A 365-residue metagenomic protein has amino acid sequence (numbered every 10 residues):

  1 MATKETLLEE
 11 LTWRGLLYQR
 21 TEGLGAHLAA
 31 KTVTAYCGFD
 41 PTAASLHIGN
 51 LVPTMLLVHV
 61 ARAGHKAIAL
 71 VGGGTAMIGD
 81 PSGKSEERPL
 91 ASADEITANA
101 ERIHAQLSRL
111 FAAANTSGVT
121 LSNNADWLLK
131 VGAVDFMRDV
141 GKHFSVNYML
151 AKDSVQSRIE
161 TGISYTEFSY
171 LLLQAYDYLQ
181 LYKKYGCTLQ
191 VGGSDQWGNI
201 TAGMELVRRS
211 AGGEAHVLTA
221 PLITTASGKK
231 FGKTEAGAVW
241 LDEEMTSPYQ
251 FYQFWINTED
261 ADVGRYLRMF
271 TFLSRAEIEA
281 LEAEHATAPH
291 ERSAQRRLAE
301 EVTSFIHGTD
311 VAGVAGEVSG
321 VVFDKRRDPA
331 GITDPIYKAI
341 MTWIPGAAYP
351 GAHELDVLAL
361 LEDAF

Functional and structural regions predicted by a protein language model:
M1-Q196, I200-M204, A211-H216, K229 (+1 more regions): NTP-dependent nucleotidyl-transfer catalytic core
S210-F365: Conserved nucleotide- and phosphate/pyrophosphate-binding catalytic cores in adenylate/nucleotidyl-handling enzymes
